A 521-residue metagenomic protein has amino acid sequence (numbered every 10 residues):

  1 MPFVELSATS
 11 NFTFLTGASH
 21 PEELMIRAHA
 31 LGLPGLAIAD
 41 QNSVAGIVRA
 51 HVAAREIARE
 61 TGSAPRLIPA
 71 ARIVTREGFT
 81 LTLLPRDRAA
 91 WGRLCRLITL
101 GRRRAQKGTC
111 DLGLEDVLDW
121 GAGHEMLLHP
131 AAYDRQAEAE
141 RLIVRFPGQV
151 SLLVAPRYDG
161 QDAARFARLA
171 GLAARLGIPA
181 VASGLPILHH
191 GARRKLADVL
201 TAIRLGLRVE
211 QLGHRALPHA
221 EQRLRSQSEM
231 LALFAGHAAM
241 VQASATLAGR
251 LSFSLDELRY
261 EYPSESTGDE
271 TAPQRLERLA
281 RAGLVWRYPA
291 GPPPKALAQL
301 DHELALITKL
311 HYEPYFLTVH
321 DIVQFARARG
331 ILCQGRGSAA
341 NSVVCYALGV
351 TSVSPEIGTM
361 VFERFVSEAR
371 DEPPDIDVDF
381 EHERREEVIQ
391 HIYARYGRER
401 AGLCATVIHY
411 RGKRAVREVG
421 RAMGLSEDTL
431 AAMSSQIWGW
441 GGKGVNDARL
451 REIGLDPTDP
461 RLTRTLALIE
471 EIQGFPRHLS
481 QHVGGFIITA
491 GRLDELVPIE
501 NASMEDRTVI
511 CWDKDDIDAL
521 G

Functional and structural regions predicted by a protein language model:
M1-G521: Alpha-helical scaffold/interaction cores of sigma-54-like transcription cofactors and many family A DNA polymerases
